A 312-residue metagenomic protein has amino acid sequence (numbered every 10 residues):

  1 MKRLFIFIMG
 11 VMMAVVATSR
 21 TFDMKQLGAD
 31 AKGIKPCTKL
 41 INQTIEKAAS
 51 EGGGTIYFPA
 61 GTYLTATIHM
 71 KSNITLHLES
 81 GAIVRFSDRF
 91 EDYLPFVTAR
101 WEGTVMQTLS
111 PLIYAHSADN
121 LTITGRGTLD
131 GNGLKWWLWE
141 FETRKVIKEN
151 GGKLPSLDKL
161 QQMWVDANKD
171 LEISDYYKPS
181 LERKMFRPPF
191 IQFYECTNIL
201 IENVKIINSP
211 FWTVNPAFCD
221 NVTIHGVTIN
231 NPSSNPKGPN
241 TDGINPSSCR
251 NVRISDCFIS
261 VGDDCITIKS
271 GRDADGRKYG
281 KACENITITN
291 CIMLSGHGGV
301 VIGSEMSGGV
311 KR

Functional and structural regions predicted by a protein language model:
M1-F22: Bacterial Sec-dependent N-terminal signal peptides
T18-R312: Extracellular/periplasmic carbohydrate-active domains that bind, remodel, or depolymerize complex polysaccharides
